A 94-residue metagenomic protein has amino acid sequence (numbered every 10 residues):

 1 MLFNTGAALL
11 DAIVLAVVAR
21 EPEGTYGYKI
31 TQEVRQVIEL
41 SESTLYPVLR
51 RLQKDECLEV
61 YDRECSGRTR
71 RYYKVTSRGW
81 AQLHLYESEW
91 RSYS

Functional and structural regions predicted by a protein language model:
L2-Y46: N-terminal helix-turn-helix DNA-binding core of bacterial DNA-binding proteins
G6, R50, E64-C65: Short secondary-structure boundary/capping segments
L45-D55: Basic amphipathic alpha-helical segments that dock to polyanions
D55-T69, K74: Beta-hairpin "wing" of winged helix-turn-helix
C65-G67, A81-H84: Short, structured secondary-structure boundary patches
V75-W80: Accessory beta->alpha helical hairpin/"wing" motif in late/C-terminal subdomains of nucleic-acid enzymes
H84-S94: Amphipathic alpha-helical dimerization/coiled-coil segments that flank or bridge DNA-binding/regulatory modules
